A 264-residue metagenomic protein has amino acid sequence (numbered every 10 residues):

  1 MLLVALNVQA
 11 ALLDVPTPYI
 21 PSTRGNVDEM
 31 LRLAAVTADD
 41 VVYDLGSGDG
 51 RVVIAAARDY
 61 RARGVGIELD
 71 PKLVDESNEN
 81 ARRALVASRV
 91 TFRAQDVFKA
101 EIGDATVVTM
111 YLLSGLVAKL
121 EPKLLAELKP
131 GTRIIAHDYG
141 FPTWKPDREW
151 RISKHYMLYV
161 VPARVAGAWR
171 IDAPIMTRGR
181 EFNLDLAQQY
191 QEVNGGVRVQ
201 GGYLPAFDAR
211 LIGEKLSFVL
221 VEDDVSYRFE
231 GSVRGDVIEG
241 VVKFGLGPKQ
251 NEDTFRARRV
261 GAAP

Functional and structural regions predicted by a protein language model:
L6-D40: S-adenosyl-L-methionine
D39-G48: Conserved class I S-adenosyl-L-methionine
G50-I54: Glycine-rich SAM-binding Motif I of class I
R63-E68: Conserved SAM-binding motif I beta-strand of class I
P71-D104: S-adenosyl-L-methionine
I102-L120: A short SAM/SAH-binding and catalytic strip from SAM-dependent methyltransferases
V117-A166: C-terminal substrate-binding/active-site "lid" region of AdoMet-derived donor-dependent transferases
A166-P264: Central antiparallel beta-sheet cores of small beta-barrel/beta-sandwich binding domains
